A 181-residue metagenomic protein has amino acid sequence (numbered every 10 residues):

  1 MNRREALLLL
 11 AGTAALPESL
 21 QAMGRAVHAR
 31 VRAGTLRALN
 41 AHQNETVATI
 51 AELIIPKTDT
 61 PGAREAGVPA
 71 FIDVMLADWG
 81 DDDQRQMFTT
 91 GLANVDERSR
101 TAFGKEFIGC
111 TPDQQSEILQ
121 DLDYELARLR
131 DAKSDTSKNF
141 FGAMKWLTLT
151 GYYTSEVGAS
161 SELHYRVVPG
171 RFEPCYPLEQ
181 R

Functional and structural regions predicted by a protein language model:
M1, E5, P17-T49: C-terminal segment of N-terminal export signals and the immediately downstream linker at the start of the mature
A11-A14, V168: Aromatic-residue-lined binding/catalytic grooves and analogous aromatic/hydrophobic interfacial grooves in multimeric
T13-A14, K57, G151: Generic hydrophobic alpha-helical segments
A15-L16, Y124: Residue-level marker of structural boundaries
L36-N40, K57-G62, D81: Short, N-terminal intrinsically disordered low-complexity segments that are rich in Pro/Gly and polar/charged residues
N44-E45, T49-E52, T60, G67-R181: Mature-region segments of soluble proteins
